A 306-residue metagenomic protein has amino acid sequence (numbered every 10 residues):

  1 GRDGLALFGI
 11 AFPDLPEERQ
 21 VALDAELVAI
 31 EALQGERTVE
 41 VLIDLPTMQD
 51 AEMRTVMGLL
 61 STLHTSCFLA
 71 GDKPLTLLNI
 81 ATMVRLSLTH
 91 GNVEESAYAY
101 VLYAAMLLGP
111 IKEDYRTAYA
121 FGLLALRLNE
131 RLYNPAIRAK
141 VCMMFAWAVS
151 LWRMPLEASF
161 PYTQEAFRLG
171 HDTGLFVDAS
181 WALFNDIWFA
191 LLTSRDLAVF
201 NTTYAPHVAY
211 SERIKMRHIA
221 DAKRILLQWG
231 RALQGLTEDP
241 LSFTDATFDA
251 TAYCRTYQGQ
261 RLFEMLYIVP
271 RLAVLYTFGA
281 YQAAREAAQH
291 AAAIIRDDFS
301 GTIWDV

Functional and structural regions predicted by a protein language model:
G1-G4, T76, M83, S96 (+9 more regions): Solenoid-repeat scaffolds in large eukaryotic assemblies
G1-L78, D114, L191-P270, V274-G279 (+1 more regions): Amphipathic helix-loop-helix modules that constitute alpha-helical solenoid scaffolds
G4-L7, R19-E26, L77-A136, K223 (+1 more regions): Carboxylate/His-rich catalytic cores and anion/metal-binding grooves
R54-A70, A81, Y98-I111, M144-W147: Non-membrane alpha-helical segments in proteins
S61, A81, V101, M143-F145 (+5 more regions): TPR/TPR-like alpha-solenoid signature
T62, N79-T82, E95, L102 (+6 more regions): Amphipathic, well-ordered alpha-helical segments in soluble domains
R85, G91, A104-A198, T202-K215: Hydrophobic, small-residue-rich alpha-helical packing segments that form membrane-like cores
